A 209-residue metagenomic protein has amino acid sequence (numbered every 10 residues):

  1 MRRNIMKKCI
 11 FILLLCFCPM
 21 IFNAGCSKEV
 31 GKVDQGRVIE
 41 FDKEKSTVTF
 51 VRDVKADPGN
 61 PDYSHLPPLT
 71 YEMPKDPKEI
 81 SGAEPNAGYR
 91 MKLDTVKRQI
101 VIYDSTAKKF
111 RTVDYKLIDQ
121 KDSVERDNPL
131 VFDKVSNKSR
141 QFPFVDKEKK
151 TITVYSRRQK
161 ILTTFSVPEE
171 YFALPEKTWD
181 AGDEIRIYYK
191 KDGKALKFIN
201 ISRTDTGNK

Functional and structural regions predicted by a protein language model:
M1-C26: Sec-dependent bacterial lipoprotein signal peptides
K7, G25-D57, K78-K209: Short, flexible, surface-exposed loop segments at domain boundaries
D57-Y63: A short, polar/proline- and glycine-enriched secondary-structure boundary/capping micro-motif
Y63-K78: Disulfide-stabilized netrin-like
